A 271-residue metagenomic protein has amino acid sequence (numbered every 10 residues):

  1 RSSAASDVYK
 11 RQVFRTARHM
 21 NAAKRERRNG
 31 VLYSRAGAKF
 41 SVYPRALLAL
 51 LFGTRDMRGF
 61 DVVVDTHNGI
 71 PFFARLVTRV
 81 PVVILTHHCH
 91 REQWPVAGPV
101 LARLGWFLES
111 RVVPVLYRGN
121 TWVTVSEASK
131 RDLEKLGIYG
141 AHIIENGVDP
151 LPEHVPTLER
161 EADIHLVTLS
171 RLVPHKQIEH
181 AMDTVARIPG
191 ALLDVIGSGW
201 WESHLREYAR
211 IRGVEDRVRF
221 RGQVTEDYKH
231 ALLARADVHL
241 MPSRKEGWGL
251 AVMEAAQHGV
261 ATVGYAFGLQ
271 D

Functional and structural regions predicted by a protein language model:
A4-Y9: Short, small-residue-biased leader/transition segments that mark boundaries at the very start of proteins
L101-W122: Membrane-proximal helix-turn-helix segments that form the acceptor-binding/catalytic region of lipid-linked
V123, T157-I188, D194: Conserved donor-binding/catalytic core segment of Leloir-type glycosyltransferases
A128, G147: Carbohydrate-associated surface elements
R206-V224: Nucleotide-activated donor-binding/catalytic signature segment of Leloir-type glycosyltransferases, i.e., the conserved
Q223-V224, A231-A236: Short alpha-helical donor nucleotide-sugar binding micro-motif in glycosyltransferases
R244: Aromatic "clamp/platform" in nucleotide-sugar-dependent glycosyltransferases that forms part of the donor/acceptor
V252, A261-G264: Short hydrophobic beta-strand element within catalytic cores of glycosyltransferases and related nucleotide-activated
